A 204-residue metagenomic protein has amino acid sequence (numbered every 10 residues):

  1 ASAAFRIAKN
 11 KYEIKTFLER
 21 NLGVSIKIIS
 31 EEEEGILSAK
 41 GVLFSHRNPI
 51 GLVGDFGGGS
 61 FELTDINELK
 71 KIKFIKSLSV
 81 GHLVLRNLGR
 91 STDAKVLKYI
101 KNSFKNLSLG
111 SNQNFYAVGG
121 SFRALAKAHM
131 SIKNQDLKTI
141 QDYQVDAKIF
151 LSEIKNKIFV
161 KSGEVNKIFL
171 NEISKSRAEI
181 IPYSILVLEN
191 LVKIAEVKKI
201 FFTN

Functional and structural regions predicted by a protein language model:
S2-I50, D65-E68, I72-N204: Helical "lid/coupling" subdomains associated with nucleotide-phosphate turnover
D55: Conserved catalytic-loop position in the HRD/HxD motif
G58-L63: Acidic, divalent-metal-coordinating active-site segment for phosphoryl/phosphodiester hydrolysis, typified by short
